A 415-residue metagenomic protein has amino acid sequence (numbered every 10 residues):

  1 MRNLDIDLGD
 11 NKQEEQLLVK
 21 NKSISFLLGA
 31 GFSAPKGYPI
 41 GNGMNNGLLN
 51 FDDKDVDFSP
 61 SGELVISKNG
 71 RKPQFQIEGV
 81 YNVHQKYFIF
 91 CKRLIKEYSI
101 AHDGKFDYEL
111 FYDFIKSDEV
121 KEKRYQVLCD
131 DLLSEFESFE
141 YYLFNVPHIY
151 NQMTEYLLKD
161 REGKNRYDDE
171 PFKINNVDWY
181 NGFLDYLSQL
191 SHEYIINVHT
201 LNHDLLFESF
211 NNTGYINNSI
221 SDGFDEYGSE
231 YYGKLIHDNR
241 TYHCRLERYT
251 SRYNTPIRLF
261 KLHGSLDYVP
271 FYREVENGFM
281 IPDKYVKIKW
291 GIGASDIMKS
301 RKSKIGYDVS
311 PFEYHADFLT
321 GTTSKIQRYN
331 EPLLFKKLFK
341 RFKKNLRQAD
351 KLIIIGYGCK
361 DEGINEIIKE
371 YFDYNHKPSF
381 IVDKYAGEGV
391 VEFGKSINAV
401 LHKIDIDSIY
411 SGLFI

Functional and structural regions predicted by a protein language model:
M1-E14, F172-D178, S229, K234-L235: Short coil-to-helix leader/linker segments, especially the first N-terminal amphipathic alpha-helix with its helix
M1-K36, G41-G47, I66-K86, Y249 (+1 more regions): SIR2/sirtuin-family catalytic core signature
K20, K36, D168-N175, S191-H199 (+3 more regions): Conserved aromatic-histidine-acidic binding/catalytic patches
D57-S59, E230-R248, F380-F393: Short, flexible loop segments at boundaries between secondary-structure elements
S67-Q152, F183-D317: Extended, H/D-rich, highly charged conserved domains that either
E155-D178, Y307-A349: Alpha/beta-hydrolase fold catalytic core
D178-S191, R341, I367-Y371: Catalytic-core regions built around general acid/base machinery
